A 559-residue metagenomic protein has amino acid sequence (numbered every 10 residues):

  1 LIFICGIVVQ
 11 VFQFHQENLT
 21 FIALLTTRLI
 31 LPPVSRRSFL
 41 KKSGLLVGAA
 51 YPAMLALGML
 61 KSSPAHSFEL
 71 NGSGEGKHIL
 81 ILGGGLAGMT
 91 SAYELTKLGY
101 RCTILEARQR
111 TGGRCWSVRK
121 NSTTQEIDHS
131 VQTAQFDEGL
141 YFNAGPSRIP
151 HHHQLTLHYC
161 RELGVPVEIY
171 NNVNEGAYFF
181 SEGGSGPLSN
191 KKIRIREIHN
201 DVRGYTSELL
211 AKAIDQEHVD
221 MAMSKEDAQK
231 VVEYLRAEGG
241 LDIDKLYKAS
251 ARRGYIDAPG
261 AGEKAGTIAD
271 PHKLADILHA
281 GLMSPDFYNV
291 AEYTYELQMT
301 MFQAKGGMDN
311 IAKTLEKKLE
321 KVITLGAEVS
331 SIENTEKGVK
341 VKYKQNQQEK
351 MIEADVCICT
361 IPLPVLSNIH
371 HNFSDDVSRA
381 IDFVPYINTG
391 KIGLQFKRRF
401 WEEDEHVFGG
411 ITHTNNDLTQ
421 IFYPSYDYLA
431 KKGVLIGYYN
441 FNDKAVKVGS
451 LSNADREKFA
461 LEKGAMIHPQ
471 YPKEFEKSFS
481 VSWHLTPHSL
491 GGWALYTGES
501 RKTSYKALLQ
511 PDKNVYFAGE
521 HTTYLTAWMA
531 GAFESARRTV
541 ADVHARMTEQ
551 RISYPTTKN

Functional and structural regions predicted by a protein language model:
L1-S35: N-terminal secretory signal peptides
H15, T26-L29, V34, K42 (+6 more regions): Conserved flavin/dinucleotide-binding core of flavoenzymes
L24-T27, N71-S73, T133-Y141, F287-T300 (+3 more regions): Short glycine/proline-rich turn/loop motifs
L70-E208, T557-K558: N-terminal glycine-rich phosphate/pyrophosphate-binding loop and immediately adjacent elements
G139-P150, L297-K305, V377-P385, D443-A454 (+2 more regions): Active-site rim elements
G176, G183, S207-E328, T335-G338 (+5 more regions): Active-site/ligand-binding neighborhood in enzyme catalytic cores
L325-Y438, I467: Mid-domain catalytic core of redox enzymes that form a hydrophobic substrate pocket/lid adjacent to a catalytic redox
